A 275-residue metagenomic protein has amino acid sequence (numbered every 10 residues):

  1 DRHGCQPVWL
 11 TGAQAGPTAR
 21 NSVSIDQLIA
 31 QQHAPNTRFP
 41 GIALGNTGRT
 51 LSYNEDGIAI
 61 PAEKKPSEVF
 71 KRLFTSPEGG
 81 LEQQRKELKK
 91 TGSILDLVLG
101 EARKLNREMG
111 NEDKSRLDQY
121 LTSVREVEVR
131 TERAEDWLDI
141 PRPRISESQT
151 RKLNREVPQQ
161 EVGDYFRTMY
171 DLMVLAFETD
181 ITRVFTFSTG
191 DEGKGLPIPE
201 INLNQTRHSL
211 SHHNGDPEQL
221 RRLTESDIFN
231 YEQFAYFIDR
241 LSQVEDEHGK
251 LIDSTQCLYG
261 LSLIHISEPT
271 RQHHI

Functional and structural regions predicted by a protein language model:
R2-R142: A contiguous, mid-domain pocket- or channel-lining segment that forms the substrate-recognition surface
Q32-P35, A176-E178, Q243-I252: Surface-exposed acidic, glycine-flexible loop patches that form ligand/cofactor-binding and adhesion interfaces
P40-L44, R183-S188, S209, C257-G260: Structural recognition of the beta-strand scaffold that forms the well-ordered cores of secreted hydrolase catalytic
R49-L51, E192-P197, S267: Flexible loop/turn segments at secondary-structure boundaries
R103-R107, S115, H212-D253: A long, amphipathic alpha-helix that forms part of the scaffold/cap immediately adjacent to metal-dependent active
L117-P197: Extended, H/D-rich, highly charged conserved domains that either
S188-D227: Contiguous alpha-helical scaffold segments within structured protein domains that host functional hotspots
I264-I275: Single conserved hydrophobic/aromatic residue that forms the stacking wall/gate of nucleotide- or nucleobase-binding
